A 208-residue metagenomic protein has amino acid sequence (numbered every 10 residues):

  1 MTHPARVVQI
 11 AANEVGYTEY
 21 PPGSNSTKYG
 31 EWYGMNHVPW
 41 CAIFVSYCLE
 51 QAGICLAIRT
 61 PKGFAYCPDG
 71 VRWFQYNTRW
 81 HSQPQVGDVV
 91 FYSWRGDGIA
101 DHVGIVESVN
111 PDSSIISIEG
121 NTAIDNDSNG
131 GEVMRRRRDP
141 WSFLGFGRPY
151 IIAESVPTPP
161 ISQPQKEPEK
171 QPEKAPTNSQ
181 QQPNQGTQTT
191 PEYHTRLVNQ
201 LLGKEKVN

Functional and structural regions predicted by a protein language model:
M1, S26, R59, N77 (+3 more regions): Intrinsically disordered/low-complexity terminal segments and short unstructured peptides
M1-A57, P159-P164, N199-N208: N-terminal capping segments
T2, S26-T27, L56-G70, D139 (+1 more regions): Secondary-structure junction/capping motif
V8, I54-D127: ...with weaker cross-activation on analogous glycine-rich loops/strands in unrelated enzymes
G16, E50, R95, T122 (+1 more regions): Residue-level marker of positions within ordered structural domains that often coincide with functionally constrained
E31, P39, R72, R79 (+2 more regions): Residues in intrinsically disordered, low-complexity segments of regulatory proteins
A100-N208: Aromatic- and glycine-rich peptidoglycan recognition patches
